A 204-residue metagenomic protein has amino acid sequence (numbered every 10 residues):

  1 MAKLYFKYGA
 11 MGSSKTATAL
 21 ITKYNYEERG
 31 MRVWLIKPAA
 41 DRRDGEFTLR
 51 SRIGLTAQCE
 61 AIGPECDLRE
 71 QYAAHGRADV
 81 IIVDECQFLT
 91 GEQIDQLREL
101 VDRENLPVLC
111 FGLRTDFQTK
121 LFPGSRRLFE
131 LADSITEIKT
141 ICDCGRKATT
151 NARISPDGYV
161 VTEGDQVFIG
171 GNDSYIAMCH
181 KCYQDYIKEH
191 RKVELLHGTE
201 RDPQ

Functional and structural regions predicted by a protein language model:
M1-Y72, D116-R127, E137-T140, V161-T162 (+1 more regions): Conserved P-loop
L4-F6, R32-W34, D79-I82, P107-L109: Residue-level preference for the first positions of well-ordered beta-strands
C59-I82, T90-I94: Conserved RecA-like ASCE ATPase "motif II neighborhood" in helicase/translocase motors
D84-C86, G112-L113: Walker B catalytic acidic pair
C86-L97, F117-F122: Conserved ATPase-coupling elements of RecA-like P-loop NTPase cores
V101-P123: Sensor-1/coupling segment of RecA-like P-loop NTPase cores
A132: Short basic (Lys/Arg) and small-residue
T140-F168: Short recognition patches in nucleic-acid-associated and regulatory proteins
